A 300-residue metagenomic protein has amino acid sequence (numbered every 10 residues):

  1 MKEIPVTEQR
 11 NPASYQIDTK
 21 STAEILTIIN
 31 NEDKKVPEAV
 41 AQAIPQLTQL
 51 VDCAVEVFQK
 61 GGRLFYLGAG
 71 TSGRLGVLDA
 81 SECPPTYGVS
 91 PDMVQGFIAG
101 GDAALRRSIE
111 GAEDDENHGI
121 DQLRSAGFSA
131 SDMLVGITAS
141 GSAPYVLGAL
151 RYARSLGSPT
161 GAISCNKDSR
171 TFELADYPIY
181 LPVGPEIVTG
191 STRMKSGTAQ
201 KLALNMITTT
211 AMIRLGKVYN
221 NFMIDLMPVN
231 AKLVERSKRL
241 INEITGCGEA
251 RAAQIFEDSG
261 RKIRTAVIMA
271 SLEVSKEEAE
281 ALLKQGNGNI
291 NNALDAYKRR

Functional and structural regions predicted by a protein language model:
M1-A39: Cofactor-/ligand-binding subdomain signature composed of acidic, glycine-rich, tryptophan-containing flexible loops
I28-V36, G96-R107, G260: Gly-rich Lys/Arg/Thr-decorated short loops/hinges at beta-loop-alpha junctions or inter-strand turns that position
E32-Q42, S108, M133-G136: Short, basic, glycine/proline-bearing loop/turn elements
Q42-V57: A short, well-structured juxtamembrane/interface segment
V57-F58, A153: A generic structural signal for well-ordered alpha-helical segments
F65, A69-A203, T208-L215: Glycine-rich phosphate-binding loops that contact phosphosugars or nucleotide phosphates
A211-R300: Short, amphipathic alpha-helical interaction segments embedded in low-complexity terminal/linker regions of eukaryotic
